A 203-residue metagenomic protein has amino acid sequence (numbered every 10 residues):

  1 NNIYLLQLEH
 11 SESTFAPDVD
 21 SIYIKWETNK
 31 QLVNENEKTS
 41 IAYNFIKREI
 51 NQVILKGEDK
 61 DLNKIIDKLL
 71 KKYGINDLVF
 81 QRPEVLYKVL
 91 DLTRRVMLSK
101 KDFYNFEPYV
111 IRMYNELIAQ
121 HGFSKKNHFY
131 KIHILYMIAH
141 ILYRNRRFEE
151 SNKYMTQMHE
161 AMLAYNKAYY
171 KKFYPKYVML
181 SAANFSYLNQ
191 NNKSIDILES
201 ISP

Functional and structural regions predicted by a protein language model:
N1-D61: Flexible inter-repeat linkers and adjacent short helices within tandem amphipathic alpha-helical repeat scaffolds
E27-N34, D67-L78, I111-F123, M155-K167 (+1 more regions): Amphipathic alpha-helical segments of tetratricopeptide repeats
S40-I41, F80-E84, F129, Y169-K172: Residue signature of alpha-solenoid helical repeat architecture, marking inter-repeat boundaries and helix-start
N44-N51, K88-R95, Y130-M137, F173-A183: "A position-specific structural signal for the A-helix of alpha-solenoid helical repeats
D59, F103, F148, N191-N192: TPR-repeat structural position
